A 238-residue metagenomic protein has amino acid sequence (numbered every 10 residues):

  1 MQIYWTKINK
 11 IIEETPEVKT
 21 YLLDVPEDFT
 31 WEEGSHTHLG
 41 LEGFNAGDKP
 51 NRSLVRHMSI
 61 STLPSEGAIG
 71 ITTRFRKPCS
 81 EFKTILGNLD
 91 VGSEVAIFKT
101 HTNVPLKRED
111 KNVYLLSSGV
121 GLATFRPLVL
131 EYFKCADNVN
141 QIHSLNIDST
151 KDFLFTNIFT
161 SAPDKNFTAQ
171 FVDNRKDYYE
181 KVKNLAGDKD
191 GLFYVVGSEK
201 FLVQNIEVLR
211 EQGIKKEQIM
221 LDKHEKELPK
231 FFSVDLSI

Functional and structural regions predicted by a protein language model:
M1-K7, V18-T20, D28-W31, K107 (+3 more regions): Structured catalytic/translocation cores of nucleotide/phosphate-coupled proteins
Q2-V91, D148: Ferredoxin-reductase
T72, P78-I238: FNR/FR-type flavoprotein reductase catalytic core
